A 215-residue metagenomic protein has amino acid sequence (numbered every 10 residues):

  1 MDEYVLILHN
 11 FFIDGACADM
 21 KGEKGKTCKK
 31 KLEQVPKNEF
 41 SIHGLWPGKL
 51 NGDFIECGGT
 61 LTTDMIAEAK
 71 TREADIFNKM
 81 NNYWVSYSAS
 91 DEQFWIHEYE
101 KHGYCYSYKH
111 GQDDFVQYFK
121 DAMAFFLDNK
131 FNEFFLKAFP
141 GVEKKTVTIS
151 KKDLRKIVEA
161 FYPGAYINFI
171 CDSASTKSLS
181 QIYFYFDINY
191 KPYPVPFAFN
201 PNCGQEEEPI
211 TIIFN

Functional and structural regions predicted by a protein language model:
M1-A89: Betabetaalpha-Me/HNH-type nuclease active-site subdomain
F77-N215: C-terminal, well-folded lobe of enzymatic/effector domains
